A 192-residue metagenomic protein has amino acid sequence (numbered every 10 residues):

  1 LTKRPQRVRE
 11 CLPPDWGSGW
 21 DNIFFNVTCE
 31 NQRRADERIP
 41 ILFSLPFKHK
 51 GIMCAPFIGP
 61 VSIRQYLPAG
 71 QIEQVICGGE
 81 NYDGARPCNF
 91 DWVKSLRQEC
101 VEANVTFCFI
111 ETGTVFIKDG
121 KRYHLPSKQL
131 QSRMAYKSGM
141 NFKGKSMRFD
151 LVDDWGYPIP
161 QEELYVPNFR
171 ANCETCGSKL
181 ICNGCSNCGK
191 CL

Functional and structural regions predicted by a protein language model:
L1-V61, I72-C88: Core AdoMet radical
P13, R64-L192: Auxiliary Fe-S-binding modules of radical SAM enzymes
